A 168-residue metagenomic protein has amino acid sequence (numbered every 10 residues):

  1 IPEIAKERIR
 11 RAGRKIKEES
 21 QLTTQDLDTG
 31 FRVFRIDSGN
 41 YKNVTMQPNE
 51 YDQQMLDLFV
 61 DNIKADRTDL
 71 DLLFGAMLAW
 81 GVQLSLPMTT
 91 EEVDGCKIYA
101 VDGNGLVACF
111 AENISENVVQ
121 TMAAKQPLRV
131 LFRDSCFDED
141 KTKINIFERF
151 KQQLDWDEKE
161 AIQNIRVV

Functional and structural regions predicted by a protein language model:
I1-V168: Accessory, often C-terminal, charged low-complexity segments
